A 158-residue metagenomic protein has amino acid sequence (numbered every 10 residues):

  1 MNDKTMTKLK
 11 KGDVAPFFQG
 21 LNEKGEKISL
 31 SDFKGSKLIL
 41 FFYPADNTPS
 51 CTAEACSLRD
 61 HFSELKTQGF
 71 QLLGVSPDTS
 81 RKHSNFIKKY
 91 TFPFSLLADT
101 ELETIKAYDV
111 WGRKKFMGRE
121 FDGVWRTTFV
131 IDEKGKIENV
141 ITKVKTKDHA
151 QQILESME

Functional and structural regions predicted by a protein language model:
M1-E158: Chalcogenol-based redox active-site neighborhoods
